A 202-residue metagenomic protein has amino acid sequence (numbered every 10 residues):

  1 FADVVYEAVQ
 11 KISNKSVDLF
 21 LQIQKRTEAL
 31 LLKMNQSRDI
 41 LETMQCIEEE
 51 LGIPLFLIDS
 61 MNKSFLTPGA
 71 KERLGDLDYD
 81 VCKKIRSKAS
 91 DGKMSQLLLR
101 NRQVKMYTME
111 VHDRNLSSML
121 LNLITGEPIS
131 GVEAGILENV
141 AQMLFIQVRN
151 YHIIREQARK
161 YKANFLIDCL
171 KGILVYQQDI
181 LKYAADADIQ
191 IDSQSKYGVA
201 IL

Functional and structural regions predicted by a protein language model:
F1-L202: Hydrophobic, helix-rich cores of sensory/ligand-binding and other regulatory modules that couple small-molecule
